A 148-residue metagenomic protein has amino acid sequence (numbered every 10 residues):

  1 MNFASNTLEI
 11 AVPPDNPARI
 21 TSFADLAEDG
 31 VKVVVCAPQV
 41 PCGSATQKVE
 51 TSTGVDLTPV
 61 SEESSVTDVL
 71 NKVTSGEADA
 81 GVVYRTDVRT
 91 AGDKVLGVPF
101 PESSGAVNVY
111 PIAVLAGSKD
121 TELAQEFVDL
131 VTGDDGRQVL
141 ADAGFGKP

Functional and structural regions predicted by a protein language model:
A4-P148: Exported/periplasmic ABC-transporter solute-binding proteins
